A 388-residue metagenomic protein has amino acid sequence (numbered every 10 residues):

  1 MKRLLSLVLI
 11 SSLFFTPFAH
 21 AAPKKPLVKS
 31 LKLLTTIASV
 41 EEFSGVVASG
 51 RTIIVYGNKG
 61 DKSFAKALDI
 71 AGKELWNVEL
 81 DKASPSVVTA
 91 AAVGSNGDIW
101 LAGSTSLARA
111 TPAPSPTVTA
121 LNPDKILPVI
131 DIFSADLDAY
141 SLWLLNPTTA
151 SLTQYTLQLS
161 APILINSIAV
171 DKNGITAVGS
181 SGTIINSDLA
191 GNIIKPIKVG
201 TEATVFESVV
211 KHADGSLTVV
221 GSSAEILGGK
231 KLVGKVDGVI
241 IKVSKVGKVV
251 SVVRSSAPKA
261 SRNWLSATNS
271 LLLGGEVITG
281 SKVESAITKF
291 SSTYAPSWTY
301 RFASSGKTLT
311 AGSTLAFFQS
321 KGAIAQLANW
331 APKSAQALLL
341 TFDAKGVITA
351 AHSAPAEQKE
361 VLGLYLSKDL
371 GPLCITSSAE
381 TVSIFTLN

Functional and structural regions predicted by a protein language model:
M1-L7: Bacterial N-terminal signal peptides that target proteins for export
V8-T16: Bacterial N-terminal signal peptides
P17-A21: Sec/Tat signal peptide C-region and signal peptidase I cleavage site
A22-N388: A sequence-level/structural motif corresponding to short, flexible coil/turn segments enriched in small polar residues
